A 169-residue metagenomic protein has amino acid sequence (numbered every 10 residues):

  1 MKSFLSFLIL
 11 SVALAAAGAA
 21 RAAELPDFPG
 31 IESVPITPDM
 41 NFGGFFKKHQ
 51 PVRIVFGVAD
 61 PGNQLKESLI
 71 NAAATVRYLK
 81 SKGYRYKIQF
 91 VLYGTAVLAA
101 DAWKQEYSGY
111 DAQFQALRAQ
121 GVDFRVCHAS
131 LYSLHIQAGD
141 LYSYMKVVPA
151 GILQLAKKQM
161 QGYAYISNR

Functional and structural regions predicted by a protein language model:
M1-F4: Positively charged n-region of N-terminal signal peptides that target proteins for export
S6-A15: Bacterial N-terminal signal peptides
G18-A22: Sec/Tat signal peptide C-region and signal peptidase I cleavage site
A23-G83: N-terminal secretory signal peptides
A23-P29, D101-R169: A cross-taxonomic marker for long C-terminal extensions/tails that follow the last structured domain
H49-P51, G83-K87, A119, Y142 (+1 more regions): Extracytoplasmic
R53-G57, Q89-L92, D123-V126: Structural recognition of the beta-strand scaffold that forms the well-ordered cores of secreted hydrolase catalytic
Y86-A100: Acidic helix-start/capping segments at beta-turn-to-alpha-helix junctions
